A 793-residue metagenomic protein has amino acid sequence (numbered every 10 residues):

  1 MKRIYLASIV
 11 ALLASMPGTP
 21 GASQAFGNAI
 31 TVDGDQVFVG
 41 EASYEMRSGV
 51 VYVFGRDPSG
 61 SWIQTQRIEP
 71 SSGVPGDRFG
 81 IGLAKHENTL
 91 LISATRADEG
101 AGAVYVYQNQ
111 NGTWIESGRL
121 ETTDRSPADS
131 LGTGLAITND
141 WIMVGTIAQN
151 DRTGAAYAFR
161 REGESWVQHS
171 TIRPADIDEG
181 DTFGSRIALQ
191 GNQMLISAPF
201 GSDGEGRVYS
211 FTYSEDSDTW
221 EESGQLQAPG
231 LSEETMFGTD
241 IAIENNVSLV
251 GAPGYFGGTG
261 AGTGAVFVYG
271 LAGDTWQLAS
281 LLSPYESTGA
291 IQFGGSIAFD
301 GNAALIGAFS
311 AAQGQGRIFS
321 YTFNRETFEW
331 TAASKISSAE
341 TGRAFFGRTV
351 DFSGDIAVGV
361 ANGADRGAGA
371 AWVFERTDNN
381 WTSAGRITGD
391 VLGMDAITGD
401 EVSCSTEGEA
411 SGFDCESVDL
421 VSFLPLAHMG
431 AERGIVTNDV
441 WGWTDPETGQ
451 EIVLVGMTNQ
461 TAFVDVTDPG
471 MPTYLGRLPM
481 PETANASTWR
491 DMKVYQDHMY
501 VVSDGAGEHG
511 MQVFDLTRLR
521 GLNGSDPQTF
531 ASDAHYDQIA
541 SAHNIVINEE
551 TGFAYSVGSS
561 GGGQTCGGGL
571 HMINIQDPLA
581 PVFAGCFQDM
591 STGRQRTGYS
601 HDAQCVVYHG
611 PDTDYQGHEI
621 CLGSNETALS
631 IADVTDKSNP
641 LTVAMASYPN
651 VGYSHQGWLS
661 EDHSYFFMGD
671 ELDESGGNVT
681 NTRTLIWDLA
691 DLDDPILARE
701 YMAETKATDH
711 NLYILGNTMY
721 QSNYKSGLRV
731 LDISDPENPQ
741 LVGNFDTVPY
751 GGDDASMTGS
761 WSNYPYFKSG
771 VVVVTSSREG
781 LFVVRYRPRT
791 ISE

Functional and structural regions predicted by a protein language model:
M1-L6: Bacterial N-terminal signal peptides that target proteins for export
A7-S15: Bacterial N-terminal signal peptides
G21-E793: Feature marking well-ordered beta-strand scaffolds used for ligand recognition
